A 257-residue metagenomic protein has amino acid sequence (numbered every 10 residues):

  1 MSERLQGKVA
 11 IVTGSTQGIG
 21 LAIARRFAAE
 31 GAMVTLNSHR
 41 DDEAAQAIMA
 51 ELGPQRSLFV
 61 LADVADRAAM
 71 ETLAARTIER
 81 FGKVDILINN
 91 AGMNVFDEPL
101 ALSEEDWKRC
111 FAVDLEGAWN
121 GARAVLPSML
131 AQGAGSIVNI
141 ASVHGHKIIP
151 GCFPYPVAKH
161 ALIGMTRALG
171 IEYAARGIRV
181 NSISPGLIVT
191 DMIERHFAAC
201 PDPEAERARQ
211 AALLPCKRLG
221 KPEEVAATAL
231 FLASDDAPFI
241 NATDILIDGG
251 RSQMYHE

Functional and structural regions predicted by a protein language model:
V9, T16-Q17: Conserved glycine-rich cofactor-binding loop
E30-Q46: Conserved glycine-rich Rossmann-like NAD(P)H-binding loop of the short-chain dehydrogenase/reductase
E98-P99, S103-F111, Q210: Substrate-binding pocket helix/loop in short-chain dehydrogenase/reductase
A122, A158, T166: Active-site helix of classical SDR
P127, I171-A175, P238: Alpha-helical segment proximal to the catalytic Tyr-Lys
S142: Residue(s) in the substrate-gating loop at a strand-loop-helix junction that position the organic substrate next
K147, L230, N241-E257: Short C-terminal tail/terminal secondary-structure segment of NAD(P)H-dependent dehydrogenase/reductase domains
